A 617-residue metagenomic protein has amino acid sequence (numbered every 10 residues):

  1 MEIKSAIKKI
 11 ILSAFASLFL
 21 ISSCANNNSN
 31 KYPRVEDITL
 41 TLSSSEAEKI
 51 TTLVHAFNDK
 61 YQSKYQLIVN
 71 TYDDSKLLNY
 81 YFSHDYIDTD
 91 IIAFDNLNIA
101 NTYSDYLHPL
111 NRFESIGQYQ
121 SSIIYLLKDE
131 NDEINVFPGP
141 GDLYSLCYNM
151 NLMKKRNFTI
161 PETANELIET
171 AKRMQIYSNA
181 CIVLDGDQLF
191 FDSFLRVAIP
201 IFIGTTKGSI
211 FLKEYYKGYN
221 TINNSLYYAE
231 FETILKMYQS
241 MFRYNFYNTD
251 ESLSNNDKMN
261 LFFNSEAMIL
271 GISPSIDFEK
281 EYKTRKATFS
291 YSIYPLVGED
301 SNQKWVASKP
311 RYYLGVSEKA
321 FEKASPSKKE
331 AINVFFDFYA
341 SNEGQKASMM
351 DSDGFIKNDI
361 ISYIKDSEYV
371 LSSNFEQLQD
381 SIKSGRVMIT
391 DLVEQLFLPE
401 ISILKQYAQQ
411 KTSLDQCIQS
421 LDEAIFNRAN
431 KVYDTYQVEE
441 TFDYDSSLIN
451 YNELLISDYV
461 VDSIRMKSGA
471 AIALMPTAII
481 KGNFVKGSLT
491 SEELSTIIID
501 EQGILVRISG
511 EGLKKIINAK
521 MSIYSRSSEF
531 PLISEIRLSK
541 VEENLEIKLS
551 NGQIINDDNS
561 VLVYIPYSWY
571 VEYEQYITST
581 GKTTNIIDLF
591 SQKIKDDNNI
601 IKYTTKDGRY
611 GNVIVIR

Functional and structural regions predicted by a protein language model:
L18, C24-I99, I160: Conserved N-terminal structural module of periplasmic/extracytoplasmic solute-binding proteins
Q62-S122, N151-N157, M259-L261, M268-I269 (+1 more regions): Extracytoplasmic "Venus flytrap"/periplasmic binding protein-like
F94-C147, I168, S292-V297, Q379: Hinge/lid segment of periplasmic solute-binding proteins
N135-G139, I168-N223: Extracytoplasmic/periplasmic solute-binding protein
Y215-E251: Glycine-centered hinge/linker elements that transmit conformational signals in sensory and ligand-binding systems
M237-S327: Extracytoplasmic/periplasmic substrate-binding proteins
Y294, M349-Q406: Long, aromatic- and glycine/proline-rich binding clefts that accommodate carbohydrate-like moieties
V432-R617: Catalytic centers of hydrolytic enzymes
